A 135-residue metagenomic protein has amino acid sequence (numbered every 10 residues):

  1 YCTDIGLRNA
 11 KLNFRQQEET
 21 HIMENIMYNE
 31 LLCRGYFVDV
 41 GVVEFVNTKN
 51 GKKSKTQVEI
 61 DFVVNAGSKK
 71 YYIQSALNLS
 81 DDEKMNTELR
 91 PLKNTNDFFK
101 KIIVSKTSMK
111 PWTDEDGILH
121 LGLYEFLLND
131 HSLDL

Functional and structural regions predicted by a protein language model:
Y1-L135: A cross-kingdom feature that marks ATP-driven nucleic-acid transaction machinery
